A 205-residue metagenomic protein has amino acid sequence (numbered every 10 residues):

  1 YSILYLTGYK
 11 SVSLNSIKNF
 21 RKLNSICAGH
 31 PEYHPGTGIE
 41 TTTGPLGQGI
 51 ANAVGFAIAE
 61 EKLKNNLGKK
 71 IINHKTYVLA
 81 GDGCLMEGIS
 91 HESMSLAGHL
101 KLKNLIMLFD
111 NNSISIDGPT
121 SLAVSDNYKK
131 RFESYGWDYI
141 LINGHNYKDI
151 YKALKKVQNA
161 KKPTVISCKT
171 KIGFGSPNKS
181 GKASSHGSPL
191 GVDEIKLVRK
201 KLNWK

Functional and structural regions predicted by a protein language model:
Y1-I3, E32, N178: Short, conserved acidic/polar surface loops in the N-terminal third of protein domains
Y1-K18: Carboxylate/His-rich catalytic cores and anion/metal-binding grooves
T7, N24-C27, K161-T164: Short secondary-structure junctions and interdomain/linker hinges
S13-P35: Acidic-glycine-rich active-site phosphate/pyrophosphate-binding loop
P35, I39-K205: Glycine-rich ThDP/TPP pyrophosphate-binding loop and its adjacent helix/strand module within ThDP-dependent enzymes
